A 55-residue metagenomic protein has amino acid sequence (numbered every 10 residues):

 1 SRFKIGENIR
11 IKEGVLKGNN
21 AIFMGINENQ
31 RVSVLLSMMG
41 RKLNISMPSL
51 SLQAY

Functional and structural regions predicted by a protein language model:
S1-Y55: Ferredoxin-like alpha/beta domains used as RNA- or RNAP-binding modules
